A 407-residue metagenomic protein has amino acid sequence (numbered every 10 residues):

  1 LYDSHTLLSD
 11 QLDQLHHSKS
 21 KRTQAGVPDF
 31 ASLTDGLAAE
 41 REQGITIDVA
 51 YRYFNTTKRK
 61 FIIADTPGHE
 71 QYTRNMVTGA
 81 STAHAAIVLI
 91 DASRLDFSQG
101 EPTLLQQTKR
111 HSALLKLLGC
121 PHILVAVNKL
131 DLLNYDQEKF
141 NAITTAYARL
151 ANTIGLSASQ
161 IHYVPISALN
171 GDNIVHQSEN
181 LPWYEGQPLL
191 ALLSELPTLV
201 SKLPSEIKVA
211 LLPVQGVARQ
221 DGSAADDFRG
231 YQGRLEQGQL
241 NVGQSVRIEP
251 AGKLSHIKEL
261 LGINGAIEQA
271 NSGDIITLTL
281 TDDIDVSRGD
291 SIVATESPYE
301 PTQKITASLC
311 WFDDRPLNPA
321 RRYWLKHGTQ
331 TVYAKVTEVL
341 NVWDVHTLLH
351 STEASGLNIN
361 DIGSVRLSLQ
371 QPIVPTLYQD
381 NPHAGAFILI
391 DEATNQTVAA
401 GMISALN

Functional and structural regions predicted by a protein language model:
L1, L15, G44, D65 (+11 more regions): Residue-level signature of catalytic and energy-coupling elements of molecular machines, predominantly ATP/GTP-dependent
L1, Q11-Q14, N75, Q107-L114 (+2 more regions): Alpha-helical scaffold elements adjacent to nucleotide-binding pockets in ATP/GTP-utilizing enzyme cores
L1-R74, A86-D96: P-loop NTPase switch module centered on the Walker A-proximal segment
K21-Q24, D35-I45, F97, A151-Q160 (+6 more regions): Active-site phosphate-binding and catalytic loops of NTP-dependent enzymes
T57, Q220-N407: C-terminal effector/interaction modules appended to NTPase cores
R59-I62, T66-Q71, S81-R110, K116-N141: Conserved Switch II/interswitch segment of TRAFAC-class P-loop GTPases
L133-S201: Canonical P-loop GTPase G-domain recognition
G186-F228, Q232, R247, L254: Accessory interdomain/linker segments of ATP-dependent helicases and helicase-like nucleic-acid enzymes that mediate
